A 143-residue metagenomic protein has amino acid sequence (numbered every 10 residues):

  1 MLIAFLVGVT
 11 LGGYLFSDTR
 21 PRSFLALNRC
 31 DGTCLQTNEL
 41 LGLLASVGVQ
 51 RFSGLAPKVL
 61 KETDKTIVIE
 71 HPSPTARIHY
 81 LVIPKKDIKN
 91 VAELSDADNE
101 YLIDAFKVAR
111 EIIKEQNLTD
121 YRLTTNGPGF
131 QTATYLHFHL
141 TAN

Functional and structural regions predicted by a protein language model:
M1-N143: HIT superfamily nucleotide-processing domains
